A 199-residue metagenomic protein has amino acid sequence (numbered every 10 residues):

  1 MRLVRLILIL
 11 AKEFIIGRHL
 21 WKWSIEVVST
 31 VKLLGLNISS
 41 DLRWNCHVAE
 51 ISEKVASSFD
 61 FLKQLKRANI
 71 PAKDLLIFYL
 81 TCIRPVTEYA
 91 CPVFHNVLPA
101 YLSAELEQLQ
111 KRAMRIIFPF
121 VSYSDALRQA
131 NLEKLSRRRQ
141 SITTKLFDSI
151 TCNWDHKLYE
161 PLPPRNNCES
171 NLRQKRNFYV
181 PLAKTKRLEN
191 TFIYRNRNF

Functional and structural regions predicted by a protein language model:
M1-S29: Short, conserved micro-motifs composed of acidic
W23-V93: Basic, alpha-helical interaction scaffolds
V31, S52, L76, L80 (+6 more regions): Generic preference for well-ordered alpha-helical elements
K63-L76, V93-Y101, S122-K134: Acidic, serine/threonine- and proline-rich low-complexity regulatory regions
C82-V97, P119-V121, S149, N198: Extended, well-ordered alpha-helical segments in internal regulatory regions
L102-E169: Short, charged alpha-helical motifs in flexible N/C-terminal segments and linkers
P161-F199: Low-complexity, glycine/alanine/valine/leucine- and proline-rich hydrophobic stretches
